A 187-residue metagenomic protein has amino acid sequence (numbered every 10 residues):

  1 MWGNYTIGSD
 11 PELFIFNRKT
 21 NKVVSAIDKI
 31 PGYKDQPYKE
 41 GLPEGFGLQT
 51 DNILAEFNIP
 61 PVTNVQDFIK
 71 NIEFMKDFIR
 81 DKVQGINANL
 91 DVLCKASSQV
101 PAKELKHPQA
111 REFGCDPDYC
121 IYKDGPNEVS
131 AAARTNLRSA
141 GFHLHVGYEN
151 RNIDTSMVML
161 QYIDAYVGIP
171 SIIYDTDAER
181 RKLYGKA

Functional and structural regions predicted by a protein language model:
M1-A187: Phosphate/nucleotide-binding catalytic core
